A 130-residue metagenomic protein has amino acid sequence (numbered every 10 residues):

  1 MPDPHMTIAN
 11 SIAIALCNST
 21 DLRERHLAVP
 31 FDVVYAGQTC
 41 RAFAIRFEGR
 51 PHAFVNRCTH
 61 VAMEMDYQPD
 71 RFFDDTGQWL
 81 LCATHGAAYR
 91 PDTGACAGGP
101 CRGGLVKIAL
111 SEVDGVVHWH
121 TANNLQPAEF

Functional and structural regions predicted by a protein language model:
M1-T76, R90-P91, G104-F130: N-terminal pre-ligand scaffold of iron-sulfur
C58, C82-H85: Short cysteine clusters
A95-C96: A conserved acidic, glycine/proline-rich C-terminal tail/linker
G99-P100: Axial heme c-ligation environment in periplasmic c-type cytochrome domains
